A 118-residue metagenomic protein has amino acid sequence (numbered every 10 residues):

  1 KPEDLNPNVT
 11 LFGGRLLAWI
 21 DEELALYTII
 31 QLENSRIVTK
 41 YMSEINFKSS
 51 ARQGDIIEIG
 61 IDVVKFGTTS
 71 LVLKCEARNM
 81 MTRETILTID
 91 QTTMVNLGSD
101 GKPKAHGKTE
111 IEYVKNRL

Functional and structural regions predicted by a protein language model:
K1, I30-L32, R36, G60-D62 (+2 more regions): Sparse, context-dependent recognition of short Cys/His-centered cofactor- or disulfide-binding micro-motifs
K1-Y41, V95-L118: Hot-dog-fold acyl-thioester-processing enzymes
G13, T39, E44, E58-G60 (+2 more regions): Conserved beta-strand residues within beta-sheet cores
L26-G67: A contiguous binding-surface segment within folded domains or other stable secondary-structure elements
F47, R52-Q53, V64-L118: HotDog/MaoC-like acyl-thioester-processing domains
